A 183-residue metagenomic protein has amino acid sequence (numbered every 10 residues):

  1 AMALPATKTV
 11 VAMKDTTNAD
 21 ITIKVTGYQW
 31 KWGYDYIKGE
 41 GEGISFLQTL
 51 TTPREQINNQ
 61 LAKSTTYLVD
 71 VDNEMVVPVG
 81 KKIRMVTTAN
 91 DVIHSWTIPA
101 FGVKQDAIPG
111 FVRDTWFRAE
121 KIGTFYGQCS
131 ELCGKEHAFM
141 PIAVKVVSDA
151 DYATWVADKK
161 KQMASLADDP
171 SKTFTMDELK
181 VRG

Functional and structural regions predicted by a protein language model:
A1-G183: Non-transmembrane, membrane-proximal soluble domains of secreted or membrane proteins
